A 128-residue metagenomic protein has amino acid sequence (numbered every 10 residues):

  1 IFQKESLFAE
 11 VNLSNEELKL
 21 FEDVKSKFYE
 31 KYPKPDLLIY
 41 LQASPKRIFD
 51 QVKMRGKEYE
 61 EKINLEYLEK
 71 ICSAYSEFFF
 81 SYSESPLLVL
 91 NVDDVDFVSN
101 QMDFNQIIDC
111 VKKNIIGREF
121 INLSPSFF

Functional and structural regions predicted by a protein language model:
I1-F2, Q42-A43, V92-D93: Short, well-ordered beta-to-alpha junction loops that form the rim of enzyme active sites and present histidine/acidic
E5-A74: A glycine- and Lys/Arg-enriched "phosphate-lid" helix/loop adjacent to the NTP-binding pocket of small-molecule kinases
K53-E61, E69-F128: NTP-dependent small-molecule kinase module
